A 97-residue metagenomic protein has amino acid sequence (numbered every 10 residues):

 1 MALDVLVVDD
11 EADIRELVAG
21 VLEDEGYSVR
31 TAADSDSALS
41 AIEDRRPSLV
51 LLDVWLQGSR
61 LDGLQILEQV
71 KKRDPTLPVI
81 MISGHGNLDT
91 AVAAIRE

Functional and structural regions predicted by a protein language model:
A2, R46-S48, K72-P78: His-Asp phosphorelay/catalytic-motif detector in bacterial-type signaling
L3, E11-R30: Two-component/phosphorelay signaling modules centered on CheY-like receiver
L6, T31-L49: Acidic, metal-coordinating helix/loop segments flanking the phosphotransfer/catalytic sites of two-component signaling
E25, R73, E97: Conserved dinucleotide-binding and phosphotransfer motif residues
S40-E43, W55, R60-T76, A93: Short amphipathic alpha-helix used as the core "switch/output" element in two-component signaling
R73, H85-G86: Short, conserved "switch-loop" micro-motifs in signal-transduction and mechanochemical regulators
L88-V92: Receiver (REC) domain alpha4 helix and immediately following alpha4-beta5 loop
